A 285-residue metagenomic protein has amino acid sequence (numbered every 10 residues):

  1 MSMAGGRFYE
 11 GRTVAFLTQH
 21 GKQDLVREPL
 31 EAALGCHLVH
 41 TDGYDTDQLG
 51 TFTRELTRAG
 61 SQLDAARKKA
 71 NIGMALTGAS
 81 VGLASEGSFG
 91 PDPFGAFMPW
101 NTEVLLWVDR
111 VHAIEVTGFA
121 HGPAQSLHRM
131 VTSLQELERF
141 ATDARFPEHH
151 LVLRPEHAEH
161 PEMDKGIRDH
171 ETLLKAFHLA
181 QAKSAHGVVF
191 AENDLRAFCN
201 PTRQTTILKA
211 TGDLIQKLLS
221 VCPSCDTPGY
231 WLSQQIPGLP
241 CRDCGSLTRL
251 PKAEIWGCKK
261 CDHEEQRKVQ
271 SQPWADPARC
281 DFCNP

Functional and structural regions predicted by a protein language model:
A4-L30: N-terminal beta1-alpha1 ligand-phosphate binding loop
T18-Q19, S85-S88, R110, F119 (+1 more regions): Fold-independent oxyanion-binding glycine-rich loops and adjacent beta-strand/coil segments at enzyme active sites
R27-Q48: N-terminal segment of the mature soluble domain
Y44-A65: N-terminal beta-loop-helix "entrance" segment that forms/cooperates in small-molecule cofactor or anionic ligand
K69-D109: N-terminal glycine-rich phosphate/adenylate-binding segment common to multiple enzyme folds
E115-H150: Compact, glycine/acidic-enriched structural inserts
T142-V221: Active-site rim beta-loop-alpha module in soluble metabolic enzymes
K209-P285: Cys/His-rich short segments
